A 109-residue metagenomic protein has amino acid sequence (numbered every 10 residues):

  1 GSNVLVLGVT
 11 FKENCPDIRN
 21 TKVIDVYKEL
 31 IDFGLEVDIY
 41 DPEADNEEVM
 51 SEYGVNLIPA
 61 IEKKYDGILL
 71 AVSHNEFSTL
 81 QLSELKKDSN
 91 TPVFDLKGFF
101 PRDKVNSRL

Functional and structural regions predicted by a protein language model:
G1-L109: Structural/interface elements that position substrates and couple domains in central-metabolism enzymes
